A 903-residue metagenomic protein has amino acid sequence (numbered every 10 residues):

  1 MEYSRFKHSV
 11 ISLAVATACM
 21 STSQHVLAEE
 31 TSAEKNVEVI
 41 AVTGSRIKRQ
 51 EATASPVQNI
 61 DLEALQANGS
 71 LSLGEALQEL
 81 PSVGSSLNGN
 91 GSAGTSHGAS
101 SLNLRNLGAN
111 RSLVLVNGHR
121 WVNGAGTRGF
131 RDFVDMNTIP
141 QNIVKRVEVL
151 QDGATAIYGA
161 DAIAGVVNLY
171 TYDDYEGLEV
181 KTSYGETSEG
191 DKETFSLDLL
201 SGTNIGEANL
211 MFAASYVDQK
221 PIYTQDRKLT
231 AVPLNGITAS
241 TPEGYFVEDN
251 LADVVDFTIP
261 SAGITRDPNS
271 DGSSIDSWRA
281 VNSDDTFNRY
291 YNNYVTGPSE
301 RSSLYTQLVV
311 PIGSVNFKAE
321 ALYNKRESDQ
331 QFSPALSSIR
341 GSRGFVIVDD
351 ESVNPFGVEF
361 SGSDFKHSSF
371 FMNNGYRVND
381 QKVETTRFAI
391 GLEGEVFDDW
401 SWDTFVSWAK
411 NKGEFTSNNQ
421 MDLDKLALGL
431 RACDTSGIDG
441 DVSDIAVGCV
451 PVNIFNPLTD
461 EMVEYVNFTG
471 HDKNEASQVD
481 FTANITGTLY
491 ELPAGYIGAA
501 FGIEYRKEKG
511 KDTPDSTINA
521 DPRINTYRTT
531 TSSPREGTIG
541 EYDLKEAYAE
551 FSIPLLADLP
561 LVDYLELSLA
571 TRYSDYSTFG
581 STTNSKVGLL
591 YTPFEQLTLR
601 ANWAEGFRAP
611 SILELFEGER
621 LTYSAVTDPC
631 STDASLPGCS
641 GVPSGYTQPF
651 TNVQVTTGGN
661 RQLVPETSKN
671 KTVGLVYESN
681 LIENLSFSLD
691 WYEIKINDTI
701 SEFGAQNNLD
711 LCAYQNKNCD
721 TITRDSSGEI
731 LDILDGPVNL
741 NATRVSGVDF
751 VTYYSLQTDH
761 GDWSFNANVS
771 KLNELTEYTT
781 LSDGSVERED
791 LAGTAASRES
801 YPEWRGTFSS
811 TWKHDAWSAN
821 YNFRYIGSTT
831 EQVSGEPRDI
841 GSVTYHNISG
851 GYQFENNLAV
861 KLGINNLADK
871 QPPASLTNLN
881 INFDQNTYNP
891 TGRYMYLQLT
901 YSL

Functional and structural regions predicted by a protein language model:
M1-S70, E75-E79, D198, G202 (+5 more regions): N-terminal Sec signal peptide and the immediately downstream disordered periplasmic leader that contains the TonB box
E34-K35, D174-G177, G206-E207, G313-V315 (+10 more regions): Short loop/turn motifs that connect adjacent beta-strands in outer-membrane beta-barrel proteins
L73-E79, S100-N103, V134-N137, D161-T182 (+1 more regions): N-terminal periplasmic accessory domains that precede and gate Gram-negative outer-membrane beta-barrel machines
Q78-R120: Extracytoplasmic beta-strand/coil segments of soluble accessory domains associated with Gram-negative outer-membrane
H119-Q151: Short acidic/polar hinge/loop motifs at secondary-structure boundaries that mediate gating or recognition
I222, D226-I237, A262-S299, Y305 (+5 more regions): Surface-exposed, low-complexity loop segments enriched in small/polar and acidic residues
T622, G761-Q853, A868: C-terminal beta-barrel architecture of Gram-negative outer-membrane proteins
N697, N773-E774, R824-E831, Y852-L903: C-terminal beta-signal and adjacent terminal beta-strands/loops of Gram-negative outer-membrane beta-barrel proteins
